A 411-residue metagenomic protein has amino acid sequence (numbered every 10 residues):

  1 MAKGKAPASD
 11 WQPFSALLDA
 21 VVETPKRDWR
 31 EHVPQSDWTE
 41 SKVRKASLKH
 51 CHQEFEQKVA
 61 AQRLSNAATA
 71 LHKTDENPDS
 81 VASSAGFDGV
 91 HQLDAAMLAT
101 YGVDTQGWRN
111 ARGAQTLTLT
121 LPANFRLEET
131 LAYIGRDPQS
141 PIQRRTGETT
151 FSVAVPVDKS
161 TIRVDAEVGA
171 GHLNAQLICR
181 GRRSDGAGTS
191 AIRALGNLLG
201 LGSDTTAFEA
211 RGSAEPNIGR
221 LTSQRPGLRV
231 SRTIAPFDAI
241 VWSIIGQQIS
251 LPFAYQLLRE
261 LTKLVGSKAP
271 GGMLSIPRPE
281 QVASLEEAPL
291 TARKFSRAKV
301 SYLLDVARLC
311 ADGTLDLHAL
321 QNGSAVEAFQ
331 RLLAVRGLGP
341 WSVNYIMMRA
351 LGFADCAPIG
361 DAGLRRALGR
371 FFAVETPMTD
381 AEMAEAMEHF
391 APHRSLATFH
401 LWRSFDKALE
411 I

Functional and structural regions predicted by a protein language model:
M1-S15, R27-K49, Q53-S65, T69-I411: HhH-family (HhH-GPD) DNA N-glycosylase catalytic core used in base-excision repair
D19: Conserved redox-cofactor binding core of oxidoreductases
